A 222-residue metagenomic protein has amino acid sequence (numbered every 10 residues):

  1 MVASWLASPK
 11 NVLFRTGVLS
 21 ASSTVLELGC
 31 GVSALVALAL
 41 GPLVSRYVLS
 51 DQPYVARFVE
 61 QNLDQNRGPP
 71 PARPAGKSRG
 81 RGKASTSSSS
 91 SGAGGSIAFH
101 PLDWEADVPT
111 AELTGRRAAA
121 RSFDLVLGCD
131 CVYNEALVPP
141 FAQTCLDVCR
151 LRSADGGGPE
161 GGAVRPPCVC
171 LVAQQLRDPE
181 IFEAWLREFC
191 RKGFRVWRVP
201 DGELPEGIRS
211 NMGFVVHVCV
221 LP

Functional and structural regions predicted by a protein language model:
M1-P222: S-adenosylmethionine-dependent methyltransferases
